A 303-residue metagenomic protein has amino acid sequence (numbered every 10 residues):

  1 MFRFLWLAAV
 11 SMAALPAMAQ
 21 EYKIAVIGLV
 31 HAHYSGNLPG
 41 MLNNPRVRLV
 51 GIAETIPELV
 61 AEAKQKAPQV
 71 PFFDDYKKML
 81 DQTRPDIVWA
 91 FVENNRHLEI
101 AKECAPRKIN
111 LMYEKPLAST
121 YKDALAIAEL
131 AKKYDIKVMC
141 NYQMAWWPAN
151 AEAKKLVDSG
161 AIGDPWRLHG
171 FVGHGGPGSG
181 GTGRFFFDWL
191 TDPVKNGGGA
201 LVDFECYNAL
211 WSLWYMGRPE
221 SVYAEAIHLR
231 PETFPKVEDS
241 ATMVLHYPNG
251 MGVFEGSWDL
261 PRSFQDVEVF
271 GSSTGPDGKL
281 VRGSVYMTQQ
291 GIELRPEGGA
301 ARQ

Functional and structural regions predicted by a protein language model:
F4-A14: Bacterial N-terminal signal peptides
A17-K66: N-terminal Rossmann-like dinucleotide-binding module
V26, D74, Y113, V138-C140 (+2 more regions): Hydrophobic residues in well-ordered beta-strands that form the structural core
A32, K137, M144-F234: Predominantly a Rossmann-like dinucleotide-binding segment in NAD(P)-dependent oxidoreductases
N44, A67, Q82, W147 (+1 more regions): Acidic-histidine catalytic/liganding microenvironments
I52, V88, L168: Receiver (REC) domain switch-region micro-motif
I56, A67-L130: Beta-loop-alpha module in the N-terminal Rossmann-like domain of NAD(P)-dependent dehydrogenases, especially those
P231-E238, Y247-Q303: NAD(P)-dinucleotide binding in Rossmann-like oxidoreductases
